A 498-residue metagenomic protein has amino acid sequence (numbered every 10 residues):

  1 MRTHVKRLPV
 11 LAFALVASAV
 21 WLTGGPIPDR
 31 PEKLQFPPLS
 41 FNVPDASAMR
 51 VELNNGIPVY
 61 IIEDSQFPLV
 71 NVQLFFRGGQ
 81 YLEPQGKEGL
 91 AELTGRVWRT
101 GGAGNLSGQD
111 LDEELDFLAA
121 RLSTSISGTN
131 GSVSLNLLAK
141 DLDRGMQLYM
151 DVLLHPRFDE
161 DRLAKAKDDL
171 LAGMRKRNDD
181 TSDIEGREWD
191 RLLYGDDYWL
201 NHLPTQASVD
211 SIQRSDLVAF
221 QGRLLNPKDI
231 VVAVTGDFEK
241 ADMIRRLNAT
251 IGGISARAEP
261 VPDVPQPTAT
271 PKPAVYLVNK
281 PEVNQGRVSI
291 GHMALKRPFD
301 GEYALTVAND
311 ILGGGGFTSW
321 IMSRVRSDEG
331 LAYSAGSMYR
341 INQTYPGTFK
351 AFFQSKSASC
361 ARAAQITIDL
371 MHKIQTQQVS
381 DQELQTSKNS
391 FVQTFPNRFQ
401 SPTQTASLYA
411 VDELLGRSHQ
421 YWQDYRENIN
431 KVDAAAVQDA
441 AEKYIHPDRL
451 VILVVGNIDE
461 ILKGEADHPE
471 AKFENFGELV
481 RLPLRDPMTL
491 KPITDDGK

Functional and structural regions predicted by a protein language model:
I27-P31, F36, L111-R223, T268 (+2 more regions): Acidic/histidine-enriched segments that form metal/cofactor-coordinating and catalytic pocket/exosite environments
I27-Q35, P227, V231-K296, V454-G497: An aromatic/glycine/proline-enriched structural segment found at the starts of mature extracellular/organellar domains
P31-V51, R191-I230, P262-P267, A274 (+3 more regions): Histidine-acidic residue clusters that define the catalytic metal-binding segment of zinc metallopeptidase domains
P37, F41-F75: Mature N-terminal segment immediately following signal peptide/propeptide cleavage in secreted/periplasmic
G56, L74, E92-T94, L115 (+16 more regions): Buried hydrophobic packing residues in well-ordered domains
Q73-N136, D179, N201-L203, G315-Y333 (+1 more regions): M16/MPP (pitrilysin/insulinase) zinc-metallopeptidase core fold and M16-derived inactive scaffolds
T100-L106, L135-K167, G315-G316, R340-R398 (+1 more regions): M16/insulysin-pitrilysin zinc metalloprotease superfamily fold
D169-E188, Q266-Q285, S323-A332, Q377-N428 (+1 more regions): Short acidic/His-enriched helical or mixed secondary-structure segments at domain edges of catalytic enzymes and some
